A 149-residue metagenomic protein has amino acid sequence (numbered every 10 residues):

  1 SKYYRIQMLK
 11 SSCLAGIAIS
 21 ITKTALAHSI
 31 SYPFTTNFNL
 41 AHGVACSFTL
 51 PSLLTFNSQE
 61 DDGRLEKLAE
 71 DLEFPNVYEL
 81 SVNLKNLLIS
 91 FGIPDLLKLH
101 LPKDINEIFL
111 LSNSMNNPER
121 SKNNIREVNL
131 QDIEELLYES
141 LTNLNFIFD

Functional and structural regions predicted by a protein language model:
S1-N83: Active-site segments that bind and position negatively charged phosphate/pyrophosphate groups
P75-D149: C-terminal charged capping/lid subdomain of soluble metabolic enzymes
